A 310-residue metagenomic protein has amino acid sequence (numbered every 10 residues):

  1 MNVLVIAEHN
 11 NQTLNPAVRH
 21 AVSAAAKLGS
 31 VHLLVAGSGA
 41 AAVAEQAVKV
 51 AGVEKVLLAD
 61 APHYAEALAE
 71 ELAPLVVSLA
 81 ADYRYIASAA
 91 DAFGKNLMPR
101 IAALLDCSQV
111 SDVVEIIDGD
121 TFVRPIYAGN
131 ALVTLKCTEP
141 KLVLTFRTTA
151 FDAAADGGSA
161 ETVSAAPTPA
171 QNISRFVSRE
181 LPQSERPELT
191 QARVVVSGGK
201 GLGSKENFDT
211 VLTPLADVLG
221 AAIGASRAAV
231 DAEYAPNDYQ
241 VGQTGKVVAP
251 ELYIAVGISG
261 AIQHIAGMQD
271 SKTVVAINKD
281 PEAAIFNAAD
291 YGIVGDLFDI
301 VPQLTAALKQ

Functional and structural regions predicted by a protein language model:
M1-Q310: N-terminal glycine-rich FAD/FM-binding segment characteristic of electron-transfer flavoproteins
